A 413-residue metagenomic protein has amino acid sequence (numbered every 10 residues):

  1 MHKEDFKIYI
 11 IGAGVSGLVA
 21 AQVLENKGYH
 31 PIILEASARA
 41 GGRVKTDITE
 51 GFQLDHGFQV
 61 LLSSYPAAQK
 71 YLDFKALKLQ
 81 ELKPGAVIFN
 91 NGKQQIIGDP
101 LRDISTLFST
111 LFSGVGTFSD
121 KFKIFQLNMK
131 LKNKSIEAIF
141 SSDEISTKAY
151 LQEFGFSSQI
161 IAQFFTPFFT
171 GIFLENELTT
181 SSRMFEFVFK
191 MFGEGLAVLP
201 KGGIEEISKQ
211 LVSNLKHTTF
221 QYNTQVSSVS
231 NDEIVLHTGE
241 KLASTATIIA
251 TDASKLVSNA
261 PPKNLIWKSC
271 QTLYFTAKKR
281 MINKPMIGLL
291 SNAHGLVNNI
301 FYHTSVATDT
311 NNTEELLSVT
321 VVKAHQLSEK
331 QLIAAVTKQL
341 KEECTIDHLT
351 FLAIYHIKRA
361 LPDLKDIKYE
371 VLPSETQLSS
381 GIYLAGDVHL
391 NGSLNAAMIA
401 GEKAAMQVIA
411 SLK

Functional and structural regions predicted by a protein language model:
F6-I33, I409: N-terminal Rossmann-like FAD-binding beta1-loop-alpha1 element of flavoenzymes
I8, Y29-I32, L79, T247 (+1 more regions): Hydrophobic anchor at the start of a short beta-strand that flanks the dinucleotide cofactor-binding loop
V15-S16, A40, A400: Hydrophobic/small residue at the entry helix of a nucleotide-binding pocket
E25-T49: Glycine-rich FAD pyrophosphate-binding loop
E50-K130, K134-A138, T147: Dinucleotide-binding Rossmann-like beta1-alpha1 core, especially the glycine-rich loop that anchors the ADP
G116, K123-S228, D232-E233: Active-site/ligand-binding neighborhood in enzyme catalytic cores
S227-Q331, E343: Mid-domain catalytic core of redox enzymes that form a hydrophobic substrate pocket/lid adjacent to a catalytic redox
D309-K413: Conserved flavin/dinucleotide-binding core of flavoenzymes
